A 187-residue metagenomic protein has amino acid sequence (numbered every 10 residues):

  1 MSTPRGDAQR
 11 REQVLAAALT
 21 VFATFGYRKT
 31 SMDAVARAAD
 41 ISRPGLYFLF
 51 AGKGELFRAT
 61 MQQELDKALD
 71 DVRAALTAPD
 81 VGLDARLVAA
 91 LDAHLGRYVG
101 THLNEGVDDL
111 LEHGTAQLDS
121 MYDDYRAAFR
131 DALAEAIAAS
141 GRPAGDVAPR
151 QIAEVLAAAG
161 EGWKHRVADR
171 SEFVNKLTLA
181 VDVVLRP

Functional and structural regions predicted by a protein language model:
M1-Q9: N-terminal intrinsically disordered/low-complexity leader segments
R10-A18, V35, L56, T60-E64 (+2 more regions): Generic hydrophobic, amphipathic alpha-helix propensity
Q13, V21, F25-E55, A59: Helix-turn-helix
A59, R73-G100, P149-A153: Hydrophobic alpha-helical connector segments
D66-L69, G100, T115-R142, R150-E154: Amphipathic alpha-helical packing segments from all-alpha helical-bundle domains
A74, G106-A116: Short linear capping/connector segments at secondary-structure termini
D84-D109, S120, D124, A168: Helical hydrophobic small-molecule/effector-binding pocket
A127-D146, E154-V155, A159-P187: C-terminal peripheral helix-coil segments that are non-catalytic and often amphipathic
